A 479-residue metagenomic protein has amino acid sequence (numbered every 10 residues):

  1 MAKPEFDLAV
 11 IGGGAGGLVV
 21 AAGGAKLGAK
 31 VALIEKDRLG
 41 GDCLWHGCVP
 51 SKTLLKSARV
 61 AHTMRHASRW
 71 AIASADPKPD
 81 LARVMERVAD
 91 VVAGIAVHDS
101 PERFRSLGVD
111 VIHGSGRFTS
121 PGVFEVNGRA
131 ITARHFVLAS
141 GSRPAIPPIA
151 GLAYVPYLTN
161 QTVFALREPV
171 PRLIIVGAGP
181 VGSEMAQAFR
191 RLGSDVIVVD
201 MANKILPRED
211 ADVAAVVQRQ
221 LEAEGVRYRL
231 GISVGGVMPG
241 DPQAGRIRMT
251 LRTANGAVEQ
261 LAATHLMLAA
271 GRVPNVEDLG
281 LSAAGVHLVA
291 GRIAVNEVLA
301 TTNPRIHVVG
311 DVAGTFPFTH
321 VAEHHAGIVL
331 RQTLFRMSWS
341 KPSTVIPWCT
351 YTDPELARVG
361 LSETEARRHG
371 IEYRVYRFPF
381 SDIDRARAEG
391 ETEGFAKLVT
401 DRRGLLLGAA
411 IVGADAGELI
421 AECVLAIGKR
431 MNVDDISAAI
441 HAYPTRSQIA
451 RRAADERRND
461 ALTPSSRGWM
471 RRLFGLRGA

Functional and structural regions predicted by a protein language model:
A2-G14, P169-G179: Beta1/beta-strand and adjacent pyrophosphate-binding region of the FAD-binding site in flavoprotein oxidoreductases
K3-F6, A22-A29, I34-P169, A202-L206 (+7 more regions): Glycine-rich flavin
A9-D37, V49, T53-V60, Y351-S362 (+1 more regions): Flexible, glycine-rich terminal cap/loop adjacent to redox cofactors in electron-transfer oxidoreductases
A9-I11, G116, I131-G141, I175-V176 (+3 more regions): Short hydrophobic core segments
G17, G179-G182, A322: Catalytic nucleophile loop
C48, S140-D195, V199, S282-A284 (+2 more regions): Glycine-rich dinucleotide-binding loop and its adjacent helix/turn
S74-A75, D110-H113, R117-F124, G193-E297 (+3 more regions): A Rossmann-like FAD-binding core segment of flavoenzymes
A153-P169, Q260-F335, E422, S437: FAD-site-proximal beta/loop scaffold in flavoenzymes
